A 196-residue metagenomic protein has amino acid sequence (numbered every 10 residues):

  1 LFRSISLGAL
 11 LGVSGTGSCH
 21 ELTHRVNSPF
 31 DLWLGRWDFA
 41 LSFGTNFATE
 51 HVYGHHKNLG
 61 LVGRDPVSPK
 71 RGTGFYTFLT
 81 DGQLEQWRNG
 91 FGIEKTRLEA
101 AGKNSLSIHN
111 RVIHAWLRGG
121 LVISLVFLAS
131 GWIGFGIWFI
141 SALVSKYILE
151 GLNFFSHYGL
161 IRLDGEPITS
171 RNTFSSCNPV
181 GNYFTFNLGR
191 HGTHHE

Functional and structural regions predicted by a protein language model:
I5-R118, I161, P167-E196: Membrane-embedded catalytic scaffold of the fatty acid hydroxylase/desaturase
G12-T16, S141-L149, N153: Alpha-helical transmembrane segments of multi-pass membrane proteins
L41-S42, A129-S130, Y147: Transmembrane helix irregularities
R118-V126: Hydrophobic, membrane-inserted alpha-helices
G131-V144: Interfacial segments of alpha-helical transmembrane regions
